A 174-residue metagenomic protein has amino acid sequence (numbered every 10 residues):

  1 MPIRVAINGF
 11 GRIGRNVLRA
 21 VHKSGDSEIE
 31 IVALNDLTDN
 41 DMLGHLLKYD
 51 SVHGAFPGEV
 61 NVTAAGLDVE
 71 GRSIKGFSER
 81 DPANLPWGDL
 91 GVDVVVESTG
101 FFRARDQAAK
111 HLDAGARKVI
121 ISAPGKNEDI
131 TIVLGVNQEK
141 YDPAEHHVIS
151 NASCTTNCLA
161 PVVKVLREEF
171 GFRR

Functional and structural regions predicted by a protein language model:
M1-R174: N-terminal Rossmann-like NAD(P) cofactor-binding subdomain of oxidoreductases, focused on the glycine-rich
